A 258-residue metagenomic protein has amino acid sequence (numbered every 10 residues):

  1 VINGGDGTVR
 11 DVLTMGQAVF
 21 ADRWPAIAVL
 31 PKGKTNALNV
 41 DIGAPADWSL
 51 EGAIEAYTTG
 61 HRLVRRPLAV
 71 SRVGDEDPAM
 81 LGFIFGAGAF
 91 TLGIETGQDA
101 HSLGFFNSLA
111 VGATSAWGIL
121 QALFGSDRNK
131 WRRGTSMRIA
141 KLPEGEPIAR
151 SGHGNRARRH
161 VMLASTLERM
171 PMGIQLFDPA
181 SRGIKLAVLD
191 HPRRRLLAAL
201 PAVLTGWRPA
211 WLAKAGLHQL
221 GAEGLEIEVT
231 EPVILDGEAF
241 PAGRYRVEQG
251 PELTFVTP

Functional and structural regions predicted by a protein language model:
V1-N3: Periplasmic-binding protein-like
G7-V9, T91, R169-M170, V233: Glycine-rich nucleotide phosphate-binding loop and flanking beta-alpha elements of Rossmann-like dinucleotide-binding
T8-D22: Short Gly/Thr/Asp-enriched flexible loops that form oxyanion-binding sites at enzyme active sites
L13-G16, V40-I42, Q175-L176: Short amphipathic alpha-helical segments
A21-V161: Catalytic core of DAGKc-family lipid kinases
G86, F90, L163-Q175, A239: Glycine-rich phosphate/pyrophosphate-binding beta-alpha loops
I148-R156, M172-P258: ATP/nucleoside-binding phosphotransfer catalytic cores, i.e., glycine-rich phosphate-binding loops
